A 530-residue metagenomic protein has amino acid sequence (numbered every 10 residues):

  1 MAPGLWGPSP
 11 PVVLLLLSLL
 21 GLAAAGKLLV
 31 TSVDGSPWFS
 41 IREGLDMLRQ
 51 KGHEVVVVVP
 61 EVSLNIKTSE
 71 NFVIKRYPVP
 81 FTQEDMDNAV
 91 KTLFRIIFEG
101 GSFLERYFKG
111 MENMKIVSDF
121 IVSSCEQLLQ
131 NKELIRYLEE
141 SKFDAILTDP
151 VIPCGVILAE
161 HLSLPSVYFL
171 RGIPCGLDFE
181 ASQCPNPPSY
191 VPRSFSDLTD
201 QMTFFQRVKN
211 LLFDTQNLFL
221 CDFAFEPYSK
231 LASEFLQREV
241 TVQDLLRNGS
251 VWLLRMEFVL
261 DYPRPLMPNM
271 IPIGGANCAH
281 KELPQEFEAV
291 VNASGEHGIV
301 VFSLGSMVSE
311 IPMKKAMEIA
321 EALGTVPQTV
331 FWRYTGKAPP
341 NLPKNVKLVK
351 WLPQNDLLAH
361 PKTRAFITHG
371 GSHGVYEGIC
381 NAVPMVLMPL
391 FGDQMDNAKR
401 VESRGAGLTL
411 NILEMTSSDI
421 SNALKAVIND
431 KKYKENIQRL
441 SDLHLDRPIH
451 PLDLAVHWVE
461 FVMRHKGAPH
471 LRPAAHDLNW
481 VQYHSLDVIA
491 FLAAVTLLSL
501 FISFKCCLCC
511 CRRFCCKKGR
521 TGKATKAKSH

Functional and structural regions predicted by a protein language model:
A2-E234, Q243, L260, G274-K281 (+3 more regions): Glycosyltransferase specificity loop/lid
S163-P165, G249, M267: Extracellular structured ligand-interaction cores
V240: Conserved, non-catalytic sequence blocks in retroelement Pol enzymes and Pol-derived host proteins
L245-L260: Long, low-complexity segments enriched in small/aliphatic residues
N248-S250, N269, G298-V300, K344-N345: A generic secondary-structure signal marking the coil-to-beta-strand transition
V251-R255, P268-C278: Donor nucleotide-sugar binding/catalytic pocket of nucleotide-sugar-dependent glycosyltransferases
